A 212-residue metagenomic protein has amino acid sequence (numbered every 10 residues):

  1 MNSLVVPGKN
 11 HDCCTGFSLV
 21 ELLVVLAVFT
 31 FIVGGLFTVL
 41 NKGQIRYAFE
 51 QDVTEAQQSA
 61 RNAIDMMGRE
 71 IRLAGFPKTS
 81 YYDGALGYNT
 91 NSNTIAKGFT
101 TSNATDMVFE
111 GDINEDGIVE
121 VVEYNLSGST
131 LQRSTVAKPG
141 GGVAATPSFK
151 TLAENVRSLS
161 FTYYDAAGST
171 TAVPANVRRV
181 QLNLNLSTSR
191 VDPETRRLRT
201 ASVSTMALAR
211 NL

Functional and structural regions predicted by a protein language model:
M1-F17: N-terminal leader/signal peptides at the extreme start of proteins
N2, D52-E55, R72, Y81 (+2 more regions): Short linear sequence signals and composition-biased patches located at protein termini or domain-edge surfaces
D12, E21, P174: Residue-level marker of regulatory loop/turn positions in helix-turn-helix DNA-binding domains and in histidine
F17-K78: Aliphatic-rich helix starts adjacent to a transmembrane/signal segment
K42, S134-V136, N185: Generic beta-structure capping elements
A48-F49, T54-E55, I71-V108, A172-A175: Short, glycine/small-hydrophobic-rich surface segments
N93-S160, T200-S202, L208: Surface-exposed loop/linker segments characteristic of extracytoplasmic
